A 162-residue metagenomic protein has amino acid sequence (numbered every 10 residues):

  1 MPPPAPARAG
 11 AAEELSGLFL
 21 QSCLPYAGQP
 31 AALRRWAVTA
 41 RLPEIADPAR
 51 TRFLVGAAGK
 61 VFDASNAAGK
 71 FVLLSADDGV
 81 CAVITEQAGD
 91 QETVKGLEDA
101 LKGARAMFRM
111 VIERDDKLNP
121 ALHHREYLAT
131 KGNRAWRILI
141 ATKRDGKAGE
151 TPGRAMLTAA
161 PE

Functional and structural regions predicted by a protein language model:
M1-G10, D90-Q91, R144-G149, E162: Compositionally biased, proline/threonine/alanine/serine-rich low-complexity intrinsically disordered stretches
P2-V72: N-terminal leader/targeting segments
A11-L15, K70-G79, A141-R154: Short, surface-exposed loop and linker segments with low hydrophobicity and enrichment for Pro/Ser/Thr
A37, A46, A76-D77, L101 (+2 more regions): Unusually extended, aromatic-enriched hydrophobic runs near protein termini
L54-A57, A67, D77, Q87 (+3 more regions): Intrinsically disordered, low-complexity segments enriched in small/polar residues
F62-H124: Long, charged/polar, surface-exposed segments that mediate recognition or autoinhibition
H123-E162: Glycine-rich, aromatic-bearing surface loops/beta-hairpins
